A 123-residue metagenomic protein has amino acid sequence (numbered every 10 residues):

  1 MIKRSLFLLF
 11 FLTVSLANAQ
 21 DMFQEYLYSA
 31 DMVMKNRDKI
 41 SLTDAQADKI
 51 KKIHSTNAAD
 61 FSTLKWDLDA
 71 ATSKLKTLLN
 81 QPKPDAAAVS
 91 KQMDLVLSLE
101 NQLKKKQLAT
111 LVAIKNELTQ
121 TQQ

Functional and structural regions predicted by a protein language model:
M1-I2: N-terminal secretory signal peptides that target proteins for export/translocation
S5-V14: Sec-dependent N-terminal signal peptides
N18-Q20: Boundary of Sec targeting at the N-terminus
M22-A30: Peptidyl-prolyl cis-trans isomerase
M32-E117, T121: Amphipathic alpha-helical segments
